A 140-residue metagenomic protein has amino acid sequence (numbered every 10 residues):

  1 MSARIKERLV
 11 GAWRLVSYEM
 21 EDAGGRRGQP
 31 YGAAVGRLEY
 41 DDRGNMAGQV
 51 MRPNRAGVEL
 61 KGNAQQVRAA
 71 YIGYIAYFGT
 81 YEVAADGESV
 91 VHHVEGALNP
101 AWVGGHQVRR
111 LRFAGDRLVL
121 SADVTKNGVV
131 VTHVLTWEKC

Functional and structural regions predicted by a protein language model:
M1-A76, T80, A84-C140: Lipid interaction determinants
